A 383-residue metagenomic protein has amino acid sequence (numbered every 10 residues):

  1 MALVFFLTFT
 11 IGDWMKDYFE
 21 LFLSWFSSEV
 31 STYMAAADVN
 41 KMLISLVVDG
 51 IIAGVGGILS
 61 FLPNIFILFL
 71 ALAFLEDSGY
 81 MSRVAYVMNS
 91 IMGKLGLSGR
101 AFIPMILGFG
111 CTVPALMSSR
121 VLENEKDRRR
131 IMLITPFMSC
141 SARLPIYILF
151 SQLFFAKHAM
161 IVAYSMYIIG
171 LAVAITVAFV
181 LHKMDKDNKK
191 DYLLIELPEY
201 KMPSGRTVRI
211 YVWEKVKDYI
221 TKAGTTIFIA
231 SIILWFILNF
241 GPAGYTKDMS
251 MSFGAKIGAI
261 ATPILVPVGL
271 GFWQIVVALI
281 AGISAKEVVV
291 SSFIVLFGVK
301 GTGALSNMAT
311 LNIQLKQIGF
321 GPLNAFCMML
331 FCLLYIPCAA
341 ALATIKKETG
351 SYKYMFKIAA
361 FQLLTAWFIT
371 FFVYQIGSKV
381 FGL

Functional and structural regions predicted by a protein language model:
M1-F9, L68-A73, S151-L153, Y167-L181 (+3 more regions): Hydrophobic core segments of alpha-helical transmembrane domains in multi-pass membrane transport and ion-translocation
D13-I51, V55, L95, L116-R129 (+1 more regions): Extended, low-charge hydrophobic alpha-helical regions
W25-A36, S82-T112, D187-Y211, G254-K256 (+2 more regions): Juxtamembrane inter-helical linkers in multi-pass membrane proteins
P63-G93, L97-L122, R128, I134 (+3 more regions): Extended, hydrophobic alpha-helical segments in both membrane/secreted and soluble proteins
F66, M105, R129, I134 (+5 more regions): Hydrophobic alpha-helical transmembrane segments
V113-Y192, I294: Conserved phosphate-handling catalytic cores of large alpha/beta enzymes
S141-Y164, A340-G350, Y374-L383: Transmembrane helix-loop junctions at the membrane interface of multipass transporters and ion channels
I161, D187-K190, Y200-Y245, T262: Long hydrophobic segments that form regular secondary structure
